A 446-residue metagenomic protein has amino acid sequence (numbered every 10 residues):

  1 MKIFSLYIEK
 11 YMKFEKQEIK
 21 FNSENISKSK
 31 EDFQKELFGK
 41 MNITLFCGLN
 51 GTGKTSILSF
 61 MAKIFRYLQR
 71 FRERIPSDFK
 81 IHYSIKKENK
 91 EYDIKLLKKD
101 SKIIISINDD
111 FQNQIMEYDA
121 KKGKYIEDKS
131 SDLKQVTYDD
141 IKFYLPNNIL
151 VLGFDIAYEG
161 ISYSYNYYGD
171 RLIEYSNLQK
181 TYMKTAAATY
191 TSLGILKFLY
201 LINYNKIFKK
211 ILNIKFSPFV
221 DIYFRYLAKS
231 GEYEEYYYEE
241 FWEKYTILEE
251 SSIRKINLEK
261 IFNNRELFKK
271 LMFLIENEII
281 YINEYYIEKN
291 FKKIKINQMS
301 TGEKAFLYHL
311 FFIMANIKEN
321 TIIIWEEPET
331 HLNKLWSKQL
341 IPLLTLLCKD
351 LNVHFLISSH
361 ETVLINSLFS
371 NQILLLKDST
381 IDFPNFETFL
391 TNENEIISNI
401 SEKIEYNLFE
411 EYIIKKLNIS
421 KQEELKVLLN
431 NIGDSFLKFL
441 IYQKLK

Functional and structural regions predicted by a protein language model:
M1-E250, D378, E410-K446: P-loop NTPase switch/coupling surface
M1-F71, H82, K86, E278-I413: Switch/communication elements of ASCE P-loop NTPase nucleotide-binding domains
F143, T189, S252-K255, I261-K269 (+7 more regions): Low-complexity, intrinsically disordered regions enriched in charged/polar residues
A228-M299: Long, low-complexity, polar/charged, intrinsically disordered or flexibly structured peripheral segments
